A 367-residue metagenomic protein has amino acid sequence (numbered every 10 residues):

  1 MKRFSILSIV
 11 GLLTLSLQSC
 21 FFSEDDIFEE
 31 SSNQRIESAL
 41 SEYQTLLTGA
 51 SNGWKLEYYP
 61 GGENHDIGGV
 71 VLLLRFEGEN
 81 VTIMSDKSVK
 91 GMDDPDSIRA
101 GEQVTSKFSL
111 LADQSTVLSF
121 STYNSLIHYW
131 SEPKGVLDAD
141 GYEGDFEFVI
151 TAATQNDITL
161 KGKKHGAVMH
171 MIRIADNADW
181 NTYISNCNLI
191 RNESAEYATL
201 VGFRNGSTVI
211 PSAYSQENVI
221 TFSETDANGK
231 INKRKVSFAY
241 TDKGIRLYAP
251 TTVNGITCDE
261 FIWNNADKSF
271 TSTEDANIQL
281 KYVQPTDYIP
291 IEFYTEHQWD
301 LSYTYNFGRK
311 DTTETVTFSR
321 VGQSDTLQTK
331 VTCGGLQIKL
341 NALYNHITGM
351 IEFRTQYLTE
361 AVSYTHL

Functional and structural regions predicted by a protein language model:
M1-F4: Positively charged n-region of N-terminal signal peptides that target proteins for export
S16-S19: C-terminal motif of bacterial Sec signal peptides marking the signal peptidase cleavage site
F21-S115, A153, N177-L200: Acidic/polar, low-complexity intrinsically disordered N-terminal segments immediately downstream of a Sec signal
E63-T116, I127, G206-I245, G308-A361: N-terminal glycine/threonine-rich, aromatic-flanked beta-hairpin/loop signature
V117-K134: Short solvent-exposed strand/turn elements
P133-V201: A charged, solvent-exposed segment within the mature domains of Sec-exported extracytoplasmic proteins
A175-T326, L336-K339: Preference for solvent-exposed, low-hydrophobicity sequence contexts
T365-H366: Conserved small/polar residues in nucleotide/adenosyl-binding loops
